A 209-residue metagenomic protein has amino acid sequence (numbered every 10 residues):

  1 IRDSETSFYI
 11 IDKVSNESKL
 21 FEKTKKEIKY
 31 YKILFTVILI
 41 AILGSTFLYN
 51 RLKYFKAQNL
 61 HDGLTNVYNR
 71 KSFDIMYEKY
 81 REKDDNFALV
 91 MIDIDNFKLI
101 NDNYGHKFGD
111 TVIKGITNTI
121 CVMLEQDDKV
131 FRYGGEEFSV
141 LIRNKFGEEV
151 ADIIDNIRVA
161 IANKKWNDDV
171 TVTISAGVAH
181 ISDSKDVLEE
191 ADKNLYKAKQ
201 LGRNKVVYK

Functional and structural regions predicted by a protein language model:
S15, K23-G63, K71-R81: Signal-transducing coiled-coil linker helices
F55-I75, I92-H106, K114: Conserved nucleotide-binding and Mg2+-coordinating catalytic segments in signaling enzymes
K56-A57, R70-N86, T117-E125, R143: Short regulatory alpha-helical coupling segments that immediately precede and/or link into cyclic nucleotide signaling
M76-Y104, I120, V187: Active-site-proximal structural segments of metal-dependent nucleotidyl cyclase/transferase enzymes
F108-K129, E137, I161: Active-site-proximal alpha-helical element of nucleotidyl cyclase-like catalytic domains and analogous helices
T117-N118, E149-W166, D192: Alpha-helical scaffold within the catalytic cores of cyclic-nucleotide enzymes
K129-R132, D169-V170: A short pre-motif secondary-structure segment
A151, A179-K209: Catalytic-core segments of nucleotide cyclases and related cyclic-nucleotide turnover enzymes
